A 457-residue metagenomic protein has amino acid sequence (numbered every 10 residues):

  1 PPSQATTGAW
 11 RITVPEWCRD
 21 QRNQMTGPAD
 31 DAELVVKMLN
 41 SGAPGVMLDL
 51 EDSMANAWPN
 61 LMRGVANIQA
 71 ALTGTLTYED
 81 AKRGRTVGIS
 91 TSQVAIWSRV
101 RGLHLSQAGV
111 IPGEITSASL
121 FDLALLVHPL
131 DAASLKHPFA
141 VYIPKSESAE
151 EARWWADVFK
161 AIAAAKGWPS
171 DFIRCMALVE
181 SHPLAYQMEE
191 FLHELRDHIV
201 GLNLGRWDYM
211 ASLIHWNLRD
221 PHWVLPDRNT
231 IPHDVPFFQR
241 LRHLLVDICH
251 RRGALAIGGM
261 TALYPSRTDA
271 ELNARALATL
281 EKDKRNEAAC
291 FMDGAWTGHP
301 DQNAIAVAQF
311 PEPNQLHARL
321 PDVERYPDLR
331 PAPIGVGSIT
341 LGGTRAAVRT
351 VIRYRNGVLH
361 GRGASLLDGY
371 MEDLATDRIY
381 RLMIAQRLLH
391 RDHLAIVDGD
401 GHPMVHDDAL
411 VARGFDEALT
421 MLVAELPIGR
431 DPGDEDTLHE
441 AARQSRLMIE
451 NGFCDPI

Functional and structural regions predicted by a protein language model:
P1-R19: Flexible inter-domain linker/hinge segments
P2-G8, M25-D30, K37-L39, M47 (+2 more regions): Conserved alpha/beta-domain cores
E16-N23, Q93: A short, charged/proline- and glycine-enriched loop that marks the coil->beta-strand transition at the N-terminal
G42: Conserved functional loop/turn residues at catalytic and ligand-binding sites
W58, M62-G74: Active-site-surrounding "flap" and adjacent substrate/cofactor-binding loops of secreted or lumenal enzymes, prototyped
